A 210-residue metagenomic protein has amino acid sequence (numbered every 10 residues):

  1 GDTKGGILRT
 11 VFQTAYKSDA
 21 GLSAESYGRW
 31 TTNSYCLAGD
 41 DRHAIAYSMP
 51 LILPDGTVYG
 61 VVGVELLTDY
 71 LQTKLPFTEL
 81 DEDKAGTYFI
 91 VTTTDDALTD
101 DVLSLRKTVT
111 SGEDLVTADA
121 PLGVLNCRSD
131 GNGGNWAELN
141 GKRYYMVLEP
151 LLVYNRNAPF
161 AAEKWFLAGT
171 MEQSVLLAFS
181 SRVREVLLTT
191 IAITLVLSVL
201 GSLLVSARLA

Functional and structural regions predicted by a protein language model:
G1-D2, D100, V205-A210: Short, intrinsically disordered, charge-balanced linker/junction segments flanking boundaries in proteins
G1-G63: Extracytoplasmic/periplasmic ligand-binding sensor regions of membrane-associated signaling proteins
Q13-D19, I52, T92-D95, L148-R156: Short regulatory "switch" loops immediately downstream of catalytic or recognition motifs within protein catalytic
S23-E25, D83-K84, F160-A162: Short helix-terminating capping/connector loops at secondary-structure junctions
D41-L53, T57-G60, S111-V186: Extracellular/periplasmic juxtamembrane segments that couple receptor/chemosensory ectodomains to their
T57-T108: Solvent-exposed, extracytoplasmic
T92, F166-A210: Cytoplasm-proximal transmembrane signaling helix
